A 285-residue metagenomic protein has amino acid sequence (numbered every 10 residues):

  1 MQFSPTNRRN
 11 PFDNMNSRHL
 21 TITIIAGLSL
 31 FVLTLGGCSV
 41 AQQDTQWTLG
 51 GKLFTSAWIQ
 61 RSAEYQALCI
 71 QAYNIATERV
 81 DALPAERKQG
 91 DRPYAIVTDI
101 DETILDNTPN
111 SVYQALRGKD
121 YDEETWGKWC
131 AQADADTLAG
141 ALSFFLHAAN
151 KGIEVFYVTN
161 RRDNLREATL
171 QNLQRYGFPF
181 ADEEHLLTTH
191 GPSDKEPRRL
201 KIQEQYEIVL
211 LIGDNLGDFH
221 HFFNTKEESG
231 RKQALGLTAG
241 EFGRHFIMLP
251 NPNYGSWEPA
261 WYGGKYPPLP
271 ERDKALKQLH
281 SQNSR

Functional and structural regions predicted by a protein language model:
N7-I25: Bacterial N-terminal signal peptides that target proteins for export
I25-G36: Bacterial N-terminal signal peptides
G37-T98, G263-R285: Non-catalytic pre-domain segments flanking phosphatase-related domains
W58-C69, G127-A135, F156-R162, T188: Second-shell loop/turn segments in exported
I96-N107: Asp-based phosphoryl-transfer active-site loop
E102, A141-L173, D214: Substrate-recognition element of Asp-dependent hydrolases with the DxDx(T/V) motif
S111-T137: Metal-dependent phosphoesterase signature
R162, R166-R285: C-terminal cap/substrate-recognition subdomain and adjoining C-terminal extension of metal-dependent phosphatase-like
